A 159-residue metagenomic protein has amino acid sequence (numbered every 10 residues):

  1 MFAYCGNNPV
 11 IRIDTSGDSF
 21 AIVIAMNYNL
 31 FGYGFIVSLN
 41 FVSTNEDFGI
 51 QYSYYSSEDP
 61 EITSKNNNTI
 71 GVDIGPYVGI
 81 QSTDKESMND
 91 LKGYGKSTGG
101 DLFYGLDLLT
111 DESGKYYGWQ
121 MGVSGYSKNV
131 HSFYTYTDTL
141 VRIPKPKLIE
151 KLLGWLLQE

Functional and structural regions predicted by a protein language model:
M1-F20, L156-L157: Short turn/helix-capping motifs enriched in Asx and small/polar residues
S19-E159: A membrane-pore/channel beta-structure motif
